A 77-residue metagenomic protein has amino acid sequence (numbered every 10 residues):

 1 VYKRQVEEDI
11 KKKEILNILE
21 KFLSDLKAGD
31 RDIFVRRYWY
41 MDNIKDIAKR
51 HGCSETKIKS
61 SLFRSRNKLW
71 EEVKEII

Functional and structural regions predicted by a protein language model:
V1-Y2: Short, small-residue-biased leader/transition segments that mark boundaries at the very start of proteins
E8, K12-I15: The cytosolic transmitter module of two-component sensor histidine kinases
K13, L23-R31: Short helix-coil-helix linker/hinge
L19, D30, W39, I44-K45 (+1 more regions): DNA-recognition helix of helix-turn-helix
